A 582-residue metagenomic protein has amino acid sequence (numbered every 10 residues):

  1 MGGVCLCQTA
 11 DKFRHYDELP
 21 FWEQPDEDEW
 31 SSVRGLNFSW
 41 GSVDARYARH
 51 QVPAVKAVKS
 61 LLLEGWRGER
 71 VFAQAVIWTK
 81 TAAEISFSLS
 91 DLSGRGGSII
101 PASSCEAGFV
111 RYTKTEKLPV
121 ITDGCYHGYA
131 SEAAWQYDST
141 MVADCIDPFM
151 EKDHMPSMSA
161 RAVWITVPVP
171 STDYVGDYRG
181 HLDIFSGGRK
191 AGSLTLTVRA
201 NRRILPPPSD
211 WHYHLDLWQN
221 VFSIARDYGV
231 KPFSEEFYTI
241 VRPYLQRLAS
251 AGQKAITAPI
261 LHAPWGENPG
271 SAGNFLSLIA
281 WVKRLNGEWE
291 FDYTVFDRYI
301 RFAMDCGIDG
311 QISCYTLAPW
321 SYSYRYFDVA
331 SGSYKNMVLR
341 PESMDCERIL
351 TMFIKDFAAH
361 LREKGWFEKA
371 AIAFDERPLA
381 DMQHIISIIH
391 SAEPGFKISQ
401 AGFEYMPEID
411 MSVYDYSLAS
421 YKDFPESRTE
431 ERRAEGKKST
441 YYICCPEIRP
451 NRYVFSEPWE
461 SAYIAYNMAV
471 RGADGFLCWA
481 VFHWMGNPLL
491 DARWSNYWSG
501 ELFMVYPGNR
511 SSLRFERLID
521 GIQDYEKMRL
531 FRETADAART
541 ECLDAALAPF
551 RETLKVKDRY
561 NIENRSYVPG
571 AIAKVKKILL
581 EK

Functional and structural regions predicted by a protein language model:
G2-G266, F367, N561-K582: Mature N-terminal, pre-catalytic/accessory segment of carbohydrate-active enzymes
R67, Y174, F237-I240, F291-V295 (+3 more regions): Short, glycine/acidic-rich beta->alpha junctions
D138, V167-P168, R179-H181, F185-S186 (+3 more regions): Aromatic-lined carbohydrate-binding surfaces of glycoside hydrolases
A255-A258, I398, D474-A480: Acidic/polar loop patches that form or flank catalytic/metal-binding clefts of enzymes that bind anionic ligands
S313, K397-S399, T440, L477: Structural detector of well-ordered beta-strand residues that form the stable sheet scaffold of enzyme domains
R325-Y326, V338, E342, C346 (+3 more regions): Catalytic domains of carbohydrate-active enzymes that cleave complex glycans
F396-D423: Aromatic- and acid-rich polysaccharide-binding/catalytic face of secreted or lumenal carbohydrate-active enzymes
D415-R493, Y497: Catalytic-core region of carbohydrate-active enzymes that cleave or remodel glycosidic bonds
